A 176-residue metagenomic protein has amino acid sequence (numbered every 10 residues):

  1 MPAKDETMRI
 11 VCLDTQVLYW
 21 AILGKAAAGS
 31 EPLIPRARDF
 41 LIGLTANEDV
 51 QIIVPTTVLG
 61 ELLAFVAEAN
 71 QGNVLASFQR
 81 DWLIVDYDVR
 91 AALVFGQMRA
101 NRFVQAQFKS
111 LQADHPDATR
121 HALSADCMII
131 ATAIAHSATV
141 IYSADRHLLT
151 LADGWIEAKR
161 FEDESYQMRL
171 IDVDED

Functional and structural regions predicted by a protein language model:
M1-M8, T119, I130-D176: Acidic, PIN/NYN-like endoribonuclease modules and their adjacent C-terminal/linker elements
M1-V54, L63-W82, Q167-R169: Short, well-structured N-terminal submotif of metal-dependent ribonuclease cores
T15, T56, L123-C127: Conserved glycosyltransferase catalytic-site signature
L18, L59, A92, L148-L149: A generic structural signal for short hydrophobic patches within well-formed alpha-helices
P55, Y87, A125, A144: Replace "coordinates the UDP/GDP/TDP-sugar" with "coordinates nucleotide-activated sugar donors
W82-T119: Acidic catalytic patch
